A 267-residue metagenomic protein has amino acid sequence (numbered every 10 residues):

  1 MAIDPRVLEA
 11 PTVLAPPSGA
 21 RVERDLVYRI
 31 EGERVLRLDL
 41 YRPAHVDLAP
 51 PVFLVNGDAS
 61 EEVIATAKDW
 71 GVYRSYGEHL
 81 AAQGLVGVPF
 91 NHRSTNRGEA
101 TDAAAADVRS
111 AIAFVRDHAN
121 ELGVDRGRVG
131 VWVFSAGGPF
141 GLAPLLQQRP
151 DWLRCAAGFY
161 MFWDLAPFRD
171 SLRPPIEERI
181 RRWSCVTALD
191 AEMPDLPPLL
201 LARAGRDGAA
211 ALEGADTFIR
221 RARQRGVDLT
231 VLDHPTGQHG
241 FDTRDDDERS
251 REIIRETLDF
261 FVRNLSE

Functional and structural regions predicted by a protein language model:
M1-D47: N-terminal cap/lid segment of alpha/beta-hydrolase-fold proteins
D39, A202, D216, R223-E267: C-terminal catalytic histidine-bearing segment of alpha/beta-hydrolase fold enzymes
A44, S135, G205-D207: Residue-level signal for short, function-critical loop segments
V46-A49, G57-E99: Short substrate-entry loop that stabilizes the transition state in hydrolases
F53-G57, V115, R203: The conserved beta1-alpha1 loop
L54-N56, F159, H234-G237: Alpha/beta-hydrolase
S110-C185: Primarily recognizes the serine-hydrolase "nucleophile elbow" in alpha/beta-hydrolase and SGNH/GDSL folds
C155, M161-R221: The feature captures the conserved acid-bearing segment of alpha/beta-hydrolase catalytic domains
